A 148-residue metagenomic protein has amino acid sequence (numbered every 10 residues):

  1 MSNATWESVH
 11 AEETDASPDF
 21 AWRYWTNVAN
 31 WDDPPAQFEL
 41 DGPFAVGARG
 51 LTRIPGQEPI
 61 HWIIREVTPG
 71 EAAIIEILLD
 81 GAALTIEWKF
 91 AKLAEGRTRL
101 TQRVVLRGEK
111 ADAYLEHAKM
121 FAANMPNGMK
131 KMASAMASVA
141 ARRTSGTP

Functional and structural regions predicted by a protein language model:
M1-A45: Hydrophobic ligand-binding cavity/cleft-lining segments
M1-E13, R97-R99, K130, S134 (+2 more regions): Hydrophobic-ligand-binding modules of eukaryotic lipid transfer/binding families
S2-A4, A11, I54, R65 (+2 more regions): Generic marker of residues within folded, mature protein domains
A4-S8, E58, E71, L84 (+1 more regions): Residues at beta-strand starts and edge strands
V9-A11, R49-L51, I74-E76, E87-K89 (+1 more regions): Beta-strand secondary-structure signal
D15-D19, R65-G70, K89-R99: A short, structured loop/turn motif at beta-sheet edges
N30-T85, A135-T147: Glycine-rich portal/gate segments that line the openings of hydrophobic small-molecule binding cavities
L79-S134, T147: Beta-strand/loop substructures that line and gate deep hydrophobic ligand-binding cavities in soluble
